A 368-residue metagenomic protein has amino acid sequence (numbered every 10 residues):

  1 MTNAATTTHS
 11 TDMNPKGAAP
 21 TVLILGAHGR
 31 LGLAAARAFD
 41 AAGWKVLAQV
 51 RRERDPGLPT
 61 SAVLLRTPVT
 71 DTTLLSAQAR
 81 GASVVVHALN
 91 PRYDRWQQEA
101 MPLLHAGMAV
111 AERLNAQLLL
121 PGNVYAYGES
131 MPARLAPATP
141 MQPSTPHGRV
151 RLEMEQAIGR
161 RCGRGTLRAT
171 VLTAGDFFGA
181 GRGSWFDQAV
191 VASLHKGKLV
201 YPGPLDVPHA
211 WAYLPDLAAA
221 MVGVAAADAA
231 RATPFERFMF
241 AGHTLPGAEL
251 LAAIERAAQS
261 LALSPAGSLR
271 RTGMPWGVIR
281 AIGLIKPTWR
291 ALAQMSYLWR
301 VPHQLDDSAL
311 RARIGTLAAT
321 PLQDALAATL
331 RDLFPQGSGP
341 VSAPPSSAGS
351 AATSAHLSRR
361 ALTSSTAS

Functional and structural regions predicted by a protein language model:
T2-A4, D12-N14, T21, G223-L292 (+1 more regions): Mid/C-terminal beta-alpha module of Rossmann-like enzyme folds, strongest in SDR-family dehydrogenases/epimerases
V22-A42: N-terminal Rossmann NAD(P)H-binding glycine-rich loop of SDR-like oxidoreductase domains
R54-L114: NAD(P)H-binding glycine-rich loop region in Rossmannoid oxidoreductase-like domains and their noncatalytic homologs
H105-R151: Conserved Rossmann-fold NAD(P)-dependent oxidoreductase catalytic core, especially the SDR/UDP-sugar
N123, Q156-A180: Conserved beta-loop-beta element that borders a ligand/cofactor-binding pocket
L152, F178-A189, V224-F238: Glycine/proline-rich active-site loop of Rossmann-fold NAD(P)-dependent oxidoreductases
G175-P208: NAD(P)-dependent short-chain dehydrogenase/reductase
I279-L317: Conserved C-terminal active-site "lid" loop/helix of NAD(P)H-dependent oxidoreductases that clamps the redox cofactor
